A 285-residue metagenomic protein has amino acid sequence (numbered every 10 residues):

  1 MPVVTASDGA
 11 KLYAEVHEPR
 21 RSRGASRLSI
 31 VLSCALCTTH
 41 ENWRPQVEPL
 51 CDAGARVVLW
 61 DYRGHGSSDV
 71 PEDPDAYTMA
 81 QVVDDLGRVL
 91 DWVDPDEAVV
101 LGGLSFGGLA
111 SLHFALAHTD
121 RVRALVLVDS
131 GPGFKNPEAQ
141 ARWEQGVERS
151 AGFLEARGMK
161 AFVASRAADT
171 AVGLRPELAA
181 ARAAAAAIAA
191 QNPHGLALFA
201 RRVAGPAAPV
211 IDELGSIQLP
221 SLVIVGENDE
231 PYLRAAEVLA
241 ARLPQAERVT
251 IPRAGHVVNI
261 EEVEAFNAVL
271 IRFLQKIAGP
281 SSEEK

Functional and structural regions predicted by a protein language model:
A10-V70: Conserved HGGG/HGGXW glycine-rich cap/lid loop of the alpha/beta-hydrolase fold
R44-E48, D52, R56-G102, A268: Active-site loop/oxyanion-hole signature of alpha/beta-hydrolase fold enzymes
G103, G107, S111: Gly/Ala-rich beta-loop-alpha elbow adjacent to hydrolase catalytic centers
L112, L116-A117, R123-E155: Flexible "cap/lid" loop of the alpha/beta hydrolase fold
P137-R142, L154-G215: Conserved alpha/beta-hydrolase catalytic His-Asp/Glu region
I217, V223-V225: Short beta-strand/loop motif that positions the catalytic acidic residue of the alpha/beta-hydrolase fold
E230-A235: Conserved alpha/beta-hydrolase "acid-adjacent" motif
A246-K285: Catalytic active-site module of serine/aspartate enzymes centered on a nucleophile-bearing elbow/loop
